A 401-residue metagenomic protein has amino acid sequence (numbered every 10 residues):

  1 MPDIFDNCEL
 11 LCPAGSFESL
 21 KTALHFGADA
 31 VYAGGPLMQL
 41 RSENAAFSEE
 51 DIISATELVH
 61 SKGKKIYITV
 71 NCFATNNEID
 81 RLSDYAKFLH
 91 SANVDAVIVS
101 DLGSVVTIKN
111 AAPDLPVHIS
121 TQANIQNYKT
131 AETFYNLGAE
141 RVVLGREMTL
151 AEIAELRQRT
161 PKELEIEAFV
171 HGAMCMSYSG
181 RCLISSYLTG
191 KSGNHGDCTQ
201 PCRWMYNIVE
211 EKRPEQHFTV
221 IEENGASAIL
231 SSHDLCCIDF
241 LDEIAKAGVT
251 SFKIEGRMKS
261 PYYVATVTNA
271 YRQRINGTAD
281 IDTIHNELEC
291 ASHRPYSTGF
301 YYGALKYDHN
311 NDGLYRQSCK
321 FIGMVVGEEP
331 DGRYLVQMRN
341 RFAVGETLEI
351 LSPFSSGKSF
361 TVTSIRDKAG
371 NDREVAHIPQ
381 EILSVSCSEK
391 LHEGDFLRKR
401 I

Functional and structural regions predicted by a protein language model:
M1-F26, A30-Y32, L37-L40, A55-T56 (+6 more regions): Surface-exposed amphipathic alpha-helical tracts and adjacent flexible/coil segments at the periphery of soluble enzymes
A14, E50, D80, V99 (+2 more regions): Residue-level recognition of alpha-helix initiation/capping sites
N44-I53: Aromatic- and glycine-enriched glycan-recognition loops and surfaces that form the carbohydrate-binding subsites
D80-S120, I125: Well-ordered mid-protein domain cores that form the structural environment of catalytic cofactors
